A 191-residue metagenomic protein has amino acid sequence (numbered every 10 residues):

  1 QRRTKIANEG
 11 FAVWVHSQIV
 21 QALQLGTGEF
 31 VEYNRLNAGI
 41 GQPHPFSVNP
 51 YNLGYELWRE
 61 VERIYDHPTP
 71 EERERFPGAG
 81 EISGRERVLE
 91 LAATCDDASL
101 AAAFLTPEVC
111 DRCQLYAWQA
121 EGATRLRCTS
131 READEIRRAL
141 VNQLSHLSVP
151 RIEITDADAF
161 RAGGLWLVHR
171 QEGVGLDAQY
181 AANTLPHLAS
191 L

Functional and structural regions predicted by a protein language model:
R2-E9, P43-S47: Short, charged/polar micro-motifs that form catalytic or ligand-binding hotspots
R3, Q21, L25, D66-P70: Intrinsically disordered or highly flexible coil/loop and linker segments, enriched in small and charged/polar residues
A7-V20: An active-site-proximal "capping" alpha-helix that borders the catalytic cofactor pocket
I19-N34: Short helix/loop segments within enzyme catalytic domains that coordinate or immediately flank catalytic cofactors
E32-L191: Non-catalytic terminal regions of proteins
